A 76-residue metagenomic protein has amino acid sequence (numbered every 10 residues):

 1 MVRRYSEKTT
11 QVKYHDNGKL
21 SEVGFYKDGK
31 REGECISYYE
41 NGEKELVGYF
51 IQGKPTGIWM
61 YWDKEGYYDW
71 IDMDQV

Functional and structural regions predicted by a protein language model:
M1-V76: Glycine/tyrosine- and acidic-biased, solvent-exposed loop/turn segments at the edges of beta-strands
